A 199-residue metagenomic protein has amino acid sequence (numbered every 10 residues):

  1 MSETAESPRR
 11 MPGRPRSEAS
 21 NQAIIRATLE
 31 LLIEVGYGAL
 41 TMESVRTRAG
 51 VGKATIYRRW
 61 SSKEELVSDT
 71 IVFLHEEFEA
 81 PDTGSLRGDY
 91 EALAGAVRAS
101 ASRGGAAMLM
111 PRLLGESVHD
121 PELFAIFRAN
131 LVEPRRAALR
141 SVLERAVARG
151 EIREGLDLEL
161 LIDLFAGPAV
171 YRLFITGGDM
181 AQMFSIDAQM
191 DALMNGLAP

Functional and structural regions predicted by a protein language model:
M1-R48, E65: Basic, helix-initiating cap at the start of DNA-binding domains
M1-R9, A92, A99, A137 (+2 more regions): C-terminal peripheral helix-coil segments that are non-catalytic and often amphipathic
I24, A39, S62-V67, E77-F78 (+1 more regions): Short amphipathic alpha-helical segment with a characteristic S/N-K-E followed by hydrophobic residues
G50-W60: Short hydrophobic/aromatic patch on the recognition helix
T70-I71, A101-R128: Amphipathic alpha-helical segments used for helix-helix packing
F78-M110, L161: Hydrophobic alpha-helical connector segments
M108, E122-A148, L158: Amphipathic alpha-helical packing segments from all-alpha helical-bundle domains
R153-I175, I186-L193: Hydrophobic alpha-helical segments that form the core of small-molecule binding pockets and/or dimer interfaces
